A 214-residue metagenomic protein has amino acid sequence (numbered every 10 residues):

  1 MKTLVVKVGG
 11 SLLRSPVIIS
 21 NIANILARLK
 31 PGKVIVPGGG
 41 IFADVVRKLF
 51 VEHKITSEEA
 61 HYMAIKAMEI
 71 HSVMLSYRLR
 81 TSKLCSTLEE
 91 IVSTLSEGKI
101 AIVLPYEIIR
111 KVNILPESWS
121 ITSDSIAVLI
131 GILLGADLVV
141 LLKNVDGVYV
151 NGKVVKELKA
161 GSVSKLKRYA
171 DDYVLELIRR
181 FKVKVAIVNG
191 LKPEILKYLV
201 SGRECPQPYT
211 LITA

Functional and structural regions predicted by a protein language model:
M1-A214: C-terminal catalytic "cap/lid" subdomain
